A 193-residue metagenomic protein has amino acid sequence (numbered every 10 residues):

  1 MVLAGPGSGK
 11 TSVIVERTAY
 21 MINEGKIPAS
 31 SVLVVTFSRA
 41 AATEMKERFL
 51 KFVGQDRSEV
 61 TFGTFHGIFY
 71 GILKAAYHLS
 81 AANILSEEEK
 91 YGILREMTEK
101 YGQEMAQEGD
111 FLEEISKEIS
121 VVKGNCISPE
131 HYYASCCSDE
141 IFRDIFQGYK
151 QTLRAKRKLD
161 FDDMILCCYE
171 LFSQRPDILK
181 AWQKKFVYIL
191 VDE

Functional and structural regions predicted by a protein language model:
M1-L3, L33, A41, T61 (+1 more regions): Conserved helicase NTPase motor core
M1-N83, K180: P-loop NTPase Walker
G7, S38, T64, L94 (+3 more regions): Residue-level signature of catalytic and energy-coupling elements of molecular machines, predominantly ATP/GTP-dependent
V13, R17, A40, E44 (+11 more regions): Generic alpha-helical secondary structure signal
Y20, V121, E170-L171: The DHp (HisKA) dimerization/phosphotransfer helix of two-component histidine kinases, specifically the helical stretch
R57-E59, Y77-D163: ATP-hydrolysis module of ASCE/P-loop NTPase motor domains, specifically the Walker B Asp-Glu catalytic pair
